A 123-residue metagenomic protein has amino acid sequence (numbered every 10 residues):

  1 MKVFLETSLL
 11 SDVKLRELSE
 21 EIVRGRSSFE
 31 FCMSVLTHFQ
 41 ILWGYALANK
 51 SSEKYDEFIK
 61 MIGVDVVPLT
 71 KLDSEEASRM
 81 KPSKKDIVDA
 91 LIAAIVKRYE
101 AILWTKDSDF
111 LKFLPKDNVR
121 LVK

Functional and structural regions predicted by a protein language model:
M1-M33, G44-E57: Short, well-structured N-terminal submotif of metal-dependent ribonuclease cores
K2, A93, K97-K123: Acidic, PIN/NYN-like endoribonuclease modules and their adjacent C-terminal/linker elements
L10, H38-I41, S74, F110-L111: A generic structural signal for short hydrophobic patches within well-formed alpha-helices
R24-R26, I59, V96, L114: A generic structural signal for well-ordered alpha-helical segments
C32, V67, R120-V122: General small-molecule cofactor/ligand-binding pocket signal
V66-K106: Active-site neighborhoods of divalent-metal-dependent phosphate/nucleic-acid chemistry enzymes
